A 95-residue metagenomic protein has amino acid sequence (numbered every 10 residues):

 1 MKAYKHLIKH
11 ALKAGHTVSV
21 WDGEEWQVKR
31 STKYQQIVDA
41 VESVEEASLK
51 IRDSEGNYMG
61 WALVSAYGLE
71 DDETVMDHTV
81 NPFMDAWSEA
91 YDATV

Functional and structural regions predicted by a protein language model:
M1-K2, E89-V95: Short intrinsically disordered terminal tails
A3-S19: Amphipathic alpha-helical segments
S19-V20, V95: Residue-level signal for secondary-structure boundary elements
D22-S88: Acidic, low-complexity, intrinsically disordered interaction modules
